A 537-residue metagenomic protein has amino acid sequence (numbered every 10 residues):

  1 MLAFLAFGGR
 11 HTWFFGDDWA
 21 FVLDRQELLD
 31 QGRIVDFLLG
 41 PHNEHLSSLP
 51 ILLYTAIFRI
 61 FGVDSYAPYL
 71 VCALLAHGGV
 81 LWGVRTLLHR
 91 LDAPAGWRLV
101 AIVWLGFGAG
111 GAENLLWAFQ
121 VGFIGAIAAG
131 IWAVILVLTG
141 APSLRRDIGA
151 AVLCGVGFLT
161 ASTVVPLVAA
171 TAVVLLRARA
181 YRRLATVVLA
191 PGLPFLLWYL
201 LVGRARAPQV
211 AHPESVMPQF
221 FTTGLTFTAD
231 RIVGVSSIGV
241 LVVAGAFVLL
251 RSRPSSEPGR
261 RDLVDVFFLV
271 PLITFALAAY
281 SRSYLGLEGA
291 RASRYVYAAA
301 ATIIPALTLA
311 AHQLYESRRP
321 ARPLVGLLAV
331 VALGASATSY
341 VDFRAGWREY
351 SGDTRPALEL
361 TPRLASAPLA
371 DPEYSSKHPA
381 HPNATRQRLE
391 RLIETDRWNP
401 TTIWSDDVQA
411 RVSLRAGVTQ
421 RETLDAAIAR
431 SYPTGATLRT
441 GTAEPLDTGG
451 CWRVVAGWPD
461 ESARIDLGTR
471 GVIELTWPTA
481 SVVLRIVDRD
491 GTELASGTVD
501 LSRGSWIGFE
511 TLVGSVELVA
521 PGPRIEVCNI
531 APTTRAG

Functional and structural regions predicted by a protein language model:
M1-E44, Y54, R59-L99, V173-L175 (+3 more regions): Intrinsically disordered, polar/acidic, low-complexity terminal segments
Y66, L99-I127: Aromatic- and kink-enriched transmembrane "portal" helix at the membrane-lumen/periplasm boundary that abuts
H77-L88, A129-A141, V152, V168-L176 (+4 more regions): Transmembrane alpha-helical segments
V100-A101, P258-Y284, A329-A332: Transmembrane alpha-helix segments characteristic of polytopic inner-membrane glycan-assembly/cell-envelope
L115, F123, L287-H312: Hydrophobic/aromatic-rich transmembrane helices and adjacent perimembrane loops
I135-G157, R183-T186: Short hydrophobic alpha-helices at membrane interfaces in multi-pass membrane enzymes
R146-S162, L167-V174: Membrane-interface alpha helices of multi-pass inner-membrane proteins
V165-G192, L196: Perimembrane helix-loop-helix junctions
